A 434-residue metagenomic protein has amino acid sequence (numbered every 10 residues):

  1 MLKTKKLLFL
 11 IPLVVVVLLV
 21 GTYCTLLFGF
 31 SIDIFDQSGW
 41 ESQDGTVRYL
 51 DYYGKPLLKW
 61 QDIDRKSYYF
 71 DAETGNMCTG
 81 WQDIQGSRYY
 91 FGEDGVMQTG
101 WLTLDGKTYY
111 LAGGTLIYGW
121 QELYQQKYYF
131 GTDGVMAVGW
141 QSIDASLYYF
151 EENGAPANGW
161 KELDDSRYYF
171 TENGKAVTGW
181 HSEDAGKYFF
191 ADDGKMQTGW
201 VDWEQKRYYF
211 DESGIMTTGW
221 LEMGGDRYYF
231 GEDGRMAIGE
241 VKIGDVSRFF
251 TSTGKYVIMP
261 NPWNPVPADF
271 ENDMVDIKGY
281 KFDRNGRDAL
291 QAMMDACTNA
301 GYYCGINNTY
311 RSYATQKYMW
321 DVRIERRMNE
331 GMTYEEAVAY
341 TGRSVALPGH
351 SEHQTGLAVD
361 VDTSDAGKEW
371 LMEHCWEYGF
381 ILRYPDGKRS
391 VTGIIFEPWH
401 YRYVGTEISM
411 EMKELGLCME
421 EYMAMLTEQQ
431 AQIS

Functional and structural regions predicted by a protein language model:
L2, L7-V257, D288, E373: Extracellular adhesion/carbohydrate-binding repeat motifs centered on closely spaced tryptophans
G239-S434: Extracytoplasmic cell-surface/polysaccharide-interacting catalytic and binding patches
